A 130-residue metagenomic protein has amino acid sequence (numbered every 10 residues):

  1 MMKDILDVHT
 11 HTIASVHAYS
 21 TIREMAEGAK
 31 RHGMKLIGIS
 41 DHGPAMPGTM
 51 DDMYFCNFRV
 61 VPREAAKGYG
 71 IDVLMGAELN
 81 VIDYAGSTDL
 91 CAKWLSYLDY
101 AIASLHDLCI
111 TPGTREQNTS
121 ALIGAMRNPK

Functional and structural regions predicted by a protein language model:
M2: Catalytic phosphate/metal-binding cores of nucleic-acid and nucleotide-processing enzymes, i.e., regions that mediate
I5-V16, I39-G43: Histidine-centered catalytic micro-motifs
H9, A29, A101: Conserved, mostly hydrophobic/aromatic
V16-R23: Glycine-rich anion/phosphate-binding loops
R23, E27, S120: Short, contiguous clusters of charged residues that form electrostatic/catalytic patches at enzyme active sites, used
A26, K30, M126-R127: Non-catalytic positions within long, well-ordered alpha-helices that form the structural scaffold/packing of enzyme
K35-L36, S40, D99: Short acidic/polar active-site loop segments enriched in Thr and Asp
G43, P47-K130: Extended substrate/RNA-proximal surfaces in nucleic-acid metabolism proteins
